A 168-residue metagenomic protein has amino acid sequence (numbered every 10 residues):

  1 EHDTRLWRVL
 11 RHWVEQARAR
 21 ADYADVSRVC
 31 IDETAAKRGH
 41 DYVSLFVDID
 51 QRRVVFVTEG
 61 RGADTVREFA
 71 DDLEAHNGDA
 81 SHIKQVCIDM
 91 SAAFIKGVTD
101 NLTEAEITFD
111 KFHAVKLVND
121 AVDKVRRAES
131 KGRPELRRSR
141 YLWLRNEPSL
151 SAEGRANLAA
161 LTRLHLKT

Functional and structural regions predicted by a protein language model:
E1-T168: Catalytic center-proximal scaffold of phosphoryl-transfer enzymes
